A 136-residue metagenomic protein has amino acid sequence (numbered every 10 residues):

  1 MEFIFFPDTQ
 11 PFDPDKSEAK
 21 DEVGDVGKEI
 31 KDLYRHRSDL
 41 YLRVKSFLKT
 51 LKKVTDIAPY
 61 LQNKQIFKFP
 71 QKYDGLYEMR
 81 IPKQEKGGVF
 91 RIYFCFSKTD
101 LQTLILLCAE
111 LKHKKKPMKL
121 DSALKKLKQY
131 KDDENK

Functional and structural regions predicted by a protein language model:
M1-D8, R80-K136: Enriched for short, Lys/Arg-rich terminal
M1-L48, K136: Arg/Lys-rich, positively charged N-terminal/basic patches that mediate binding to nucleic acids
E29, F47-T50, G75, K126: A ubiquitous structural signal for well-ordered alpha-helices
S38-D39, K45, I66, P70 (+3 more regions): Small/flexible residues
L40-F47, G75, V89-F90, K119: Amphipathic alpha-helical interface surfaces
T50-Q84: A short, surface-exposed loop/turn module that caps and links secondary-structure elements
